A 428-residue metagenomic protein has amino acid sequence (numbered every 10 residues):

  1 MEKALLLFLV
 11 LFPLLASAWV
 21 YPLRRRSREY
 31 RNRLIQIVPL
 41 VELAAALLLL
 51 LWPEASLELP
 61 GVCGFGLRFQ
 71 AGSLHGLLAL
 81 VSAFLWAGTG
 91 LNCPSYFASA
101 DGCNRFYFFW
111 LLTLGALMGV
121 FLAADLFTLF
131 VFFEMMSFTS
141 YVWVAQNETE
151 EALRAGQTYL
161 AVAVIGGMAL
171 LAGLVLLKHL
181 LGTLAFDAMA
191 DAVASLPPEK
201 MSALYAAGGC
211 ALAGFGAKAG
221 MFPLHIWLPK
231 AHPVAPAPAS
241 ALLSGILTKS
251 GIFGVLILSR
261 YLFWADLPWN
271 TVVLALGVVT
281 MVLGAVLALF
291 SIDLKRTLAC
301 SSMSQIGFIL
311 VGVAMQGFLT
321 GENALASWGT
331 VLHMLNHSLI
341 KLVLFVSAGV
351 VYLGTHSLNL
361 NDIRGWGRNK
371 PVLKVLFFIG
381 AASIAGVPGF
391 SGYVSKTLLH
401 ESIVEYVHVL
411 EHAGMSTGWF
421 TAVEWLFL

Functional and structural regions predicted by a protein language model:
M1-L7, L15-F108, L180-P198: Transmembrane helix-loop-helix hairpins at membrane boundaries of multipass inner-membrane proteins
L5-L9, L78-A79, N270-L274, H333: Alpha-helical transmembrane segments of polytopic membrane proteins
V10, L14, Q36-A45, A83-F84 (+4 more regions): Alpha-helical transmembrane segments
L11, R26, P39, G76-A79 (+4 more regions): Generic detector of ordered secondary-structure context
G88-A98, N104, L114-L129, T139-L428: Hydrophobic transmembrane alpha-helices and their helix-loop junctions in integral membrane proteins
E134: Short phosphate-coordinating micro-motif centered on Lys-Gly-acidic
